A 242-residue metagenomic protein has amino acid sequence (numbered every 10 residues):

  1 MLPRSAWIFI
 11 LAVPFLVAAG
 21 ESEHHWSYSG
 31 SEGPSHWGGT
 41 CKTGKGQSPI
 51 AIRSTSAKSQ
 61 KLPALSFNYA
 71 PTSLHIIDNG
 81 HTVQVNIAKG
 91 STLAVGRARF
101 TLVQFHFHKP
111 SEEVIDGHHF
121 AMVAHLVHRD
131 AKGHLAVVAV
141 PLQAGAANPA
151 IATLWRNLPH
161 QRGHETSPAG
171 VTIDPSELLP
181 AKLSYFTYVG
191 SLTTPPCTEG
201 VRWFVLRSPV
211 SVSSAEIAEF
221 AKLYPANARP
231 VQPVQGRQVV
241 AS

Functional and structural regions predicted by a protein language model:
L2-I10, F15-S242: Alpha-carbonic anhydrase
